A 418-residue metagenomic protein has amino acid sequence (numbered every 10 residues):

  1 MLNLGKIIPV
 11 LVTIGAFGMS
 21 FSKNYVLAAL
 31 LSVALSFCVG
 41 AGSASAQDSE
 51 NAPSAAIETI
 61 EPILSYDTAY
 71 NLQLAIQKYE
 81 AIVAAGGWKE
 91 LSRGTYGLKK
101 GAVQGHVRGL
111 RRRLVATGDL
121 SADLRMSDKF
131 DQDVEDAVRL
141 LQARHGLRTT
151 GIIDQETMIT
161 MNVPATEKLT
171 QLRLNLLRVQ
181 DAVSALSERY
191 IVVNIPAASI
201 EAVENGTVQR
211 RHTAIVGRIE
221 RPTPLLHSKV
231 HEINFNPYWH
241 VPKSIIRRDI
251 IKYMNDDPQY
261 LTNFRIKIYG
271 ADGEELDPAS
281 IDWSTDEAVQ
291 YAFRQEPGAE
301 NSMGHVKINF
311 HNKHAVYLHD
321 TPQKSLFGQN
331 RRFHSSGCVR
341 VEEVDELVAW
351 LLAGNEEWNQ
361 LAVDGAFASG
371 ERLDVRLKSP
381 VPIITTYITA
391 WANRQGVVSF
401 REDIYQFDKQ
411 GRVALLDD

Functional and structural regions predicted by a protein language model:
L4-A29: Bacterial N-terminal signal peptides that target proteins for export
I8-L11, V33-L35, G94: Exposed boundary/loop context
A28-C38: Bacterial N-terminal signal peptides
A41, A46-S121, M126-R144, R148 (+1 more regions): Well-ordered beta-sheet/strand-loop patches within structured domains
